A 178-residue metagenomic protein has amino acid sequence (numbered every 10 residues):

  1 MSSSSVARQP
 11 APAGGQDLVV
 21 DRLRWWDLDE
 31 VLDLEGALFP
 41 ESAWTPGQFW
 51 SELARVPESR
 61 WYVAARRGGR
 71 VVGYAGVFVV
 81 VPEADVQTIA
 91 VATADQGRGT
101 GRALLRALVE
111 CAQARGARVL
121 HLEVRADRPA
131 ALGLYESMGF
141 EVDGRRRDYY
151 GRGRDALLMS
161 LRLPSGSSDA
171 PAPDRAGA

Functional and structural regions predicted by a protein language model:
S3-V6, G15-L18, R22-A94, R102-C111 (+3 more regions): Acetyl-CoA-dependent GNAT
E30, G133-L134: Well-formed, non-transmembrane alpha-helical positions, independent of function
F39, F49, Y74, L134 (+2 more regions): Conserved hydrophobic/aromatic "anchor" residues that stabilize well-ordered secondary structure elements
R98: Flexible nucleotide-binding loop
L105, R128-A131, D148-G153: Short glycine/proline-centered loop/turn elements that form peptide/ligand docking sites
H121-E123, E136, E141-L158: Conserved catalytic-core motifs of GNAT/GCN5-like acyltransferases
